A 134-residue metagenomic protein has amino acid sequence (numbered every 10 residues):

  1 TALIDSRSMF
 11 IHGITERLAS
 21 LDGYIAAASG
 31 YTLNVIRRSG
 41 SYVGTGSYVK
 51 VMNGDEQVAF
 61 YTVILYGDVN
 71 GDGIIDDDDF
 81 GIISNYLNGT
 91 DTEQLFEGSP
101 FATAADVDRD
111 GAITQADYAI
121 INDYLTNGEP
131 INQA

Functional and structural regions predicted by a protein language model:
T1-A134: Cellulosome-associated attachment modules in secreted, modular CAZymes
